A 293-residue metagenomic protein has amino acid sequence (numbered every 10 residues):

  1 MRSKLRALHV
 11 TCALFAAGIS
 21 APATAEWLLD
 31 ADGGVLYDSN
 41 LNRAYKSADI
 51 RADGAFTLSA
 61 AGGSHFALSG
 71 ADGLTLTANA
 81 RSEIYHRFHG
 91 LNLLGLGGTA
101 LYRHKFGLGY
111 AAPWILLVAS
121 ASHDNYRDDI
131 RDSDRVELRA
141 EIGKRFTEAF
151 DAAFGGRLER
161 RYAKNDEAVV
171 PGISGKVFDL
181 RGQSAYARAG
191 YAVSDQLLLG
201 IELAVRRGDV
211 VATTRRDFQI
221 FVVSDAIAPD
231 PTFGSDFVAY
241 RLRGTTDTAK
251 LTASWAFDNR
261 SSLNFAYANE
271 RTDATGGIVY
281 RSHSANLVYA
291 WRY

Functional and structural regions predicted by a protein language model:
A25-A67, E83: Short glycine/proline- and aromatic-enriched beta-strand/turn motifs that initiate or cap beta-hairpins
G33-L41, S64-F66, A80-H86, H104 (+7 more regions): Transmembrane beta-strands of outer-membrane beta-barrel pores
A48-F56, F88-G97, D128-R135, I173-G182 (+2 more regions): Replace "Gram-negative outer membrane beta-barrel proteins" with "bacterial and organellar outer membrane beta-barrel
T57-A61, G95-L101, E137-R139, S184-Y186 (+2 more regions): Membrane-embedded beta-strand positions in outer-membrane beta-barrel channels/transporters
G62-F66, Y102-F106, I142-K144, E148-F150 (+4 more regions): Residue-level signature of outer-membrane beta-barrel architecture
G70-L74, G107-I115, F146-F154, D195-I201 (+1 more regions): Repeated loop/turn-to-beta-strand initiation elements of outer-membrane beta-barrel proteins
R139-G234: Detector for outer-membrane/organellar transmembrane beta-barrel domains, recognizing the amphipathic beta-strand
W255-A256, Y280-Y293: Outer-membrane beta-barrel "beta-signal"
